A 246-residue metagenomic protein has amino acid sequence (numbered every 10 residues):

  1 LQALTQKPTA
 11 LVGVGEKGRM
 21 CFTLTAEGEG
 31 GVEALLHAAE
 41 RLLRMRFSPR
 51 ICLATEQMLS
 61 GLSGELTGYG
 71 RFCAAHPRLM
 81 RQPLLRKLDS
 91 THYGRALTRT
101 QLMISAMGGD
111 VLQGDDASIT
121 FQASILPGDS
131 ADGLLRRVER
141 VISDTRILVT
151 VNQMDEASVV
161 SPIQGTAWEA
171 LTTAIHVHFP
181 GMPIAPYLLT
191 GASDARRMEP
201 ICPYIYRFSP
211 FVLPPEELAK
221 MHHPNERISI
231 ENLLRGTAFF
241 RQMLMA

Functional and structural regions predicted by a protein language model:
L1-G31: Histidine/acidic-residue-rich, glycine-tolerant segments that coordinate divalent metal ions
T5-K7, L36, I51-D115, D132-G133 (+1 more regions): An extended, acidic, His-containing surface patch that forms the Zn2+-binding/catalytic region of metallohydrolases
F22, I119-F121: Hydrophobic residues positioned within well-ordered beta-strands of beta-sheet architectures
A26, A123-I125: Hydrophobic beta-strand positions in extracellular immunoglobulin-like domains
G28-P49: A short core secondary-structure module
E29-V32, G128-L134: Short, conserved charged micro-motifs
A38-M45, V141-D144, A174-H178: Structured segments of extracytoplasmic/periplasmic soluble domains in secreted or envelope-associated proteins
G133-I142: Short amphipathic alpha-helices in soluble, non-transmembrane regions that often serve as interface/regulatory elements
